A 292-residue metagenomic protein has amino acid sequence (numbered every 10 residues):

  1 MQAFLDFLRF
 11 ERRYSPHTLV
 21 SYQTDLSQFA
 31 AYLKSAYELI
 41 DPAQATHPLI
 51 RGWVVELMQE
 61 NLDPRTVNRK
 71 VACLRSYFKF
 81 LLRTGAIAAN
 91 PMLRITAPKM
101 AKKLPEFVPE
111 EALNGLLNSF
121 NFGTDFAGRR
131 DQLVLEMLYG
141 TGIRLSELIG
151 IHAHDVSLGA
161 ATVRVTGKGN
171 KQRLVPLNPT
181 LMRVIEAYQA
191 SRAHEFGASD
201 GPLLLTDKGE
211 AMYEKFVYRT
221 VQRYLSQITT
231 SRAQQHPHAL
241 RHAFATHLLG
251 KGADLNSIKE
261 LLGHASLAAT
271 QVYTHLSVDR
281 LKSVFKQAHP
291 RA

Functional and structural regions predicted by a protein language model:
M1-A292: Conserved catalytic core of the tyrosine transesterase superfamily
